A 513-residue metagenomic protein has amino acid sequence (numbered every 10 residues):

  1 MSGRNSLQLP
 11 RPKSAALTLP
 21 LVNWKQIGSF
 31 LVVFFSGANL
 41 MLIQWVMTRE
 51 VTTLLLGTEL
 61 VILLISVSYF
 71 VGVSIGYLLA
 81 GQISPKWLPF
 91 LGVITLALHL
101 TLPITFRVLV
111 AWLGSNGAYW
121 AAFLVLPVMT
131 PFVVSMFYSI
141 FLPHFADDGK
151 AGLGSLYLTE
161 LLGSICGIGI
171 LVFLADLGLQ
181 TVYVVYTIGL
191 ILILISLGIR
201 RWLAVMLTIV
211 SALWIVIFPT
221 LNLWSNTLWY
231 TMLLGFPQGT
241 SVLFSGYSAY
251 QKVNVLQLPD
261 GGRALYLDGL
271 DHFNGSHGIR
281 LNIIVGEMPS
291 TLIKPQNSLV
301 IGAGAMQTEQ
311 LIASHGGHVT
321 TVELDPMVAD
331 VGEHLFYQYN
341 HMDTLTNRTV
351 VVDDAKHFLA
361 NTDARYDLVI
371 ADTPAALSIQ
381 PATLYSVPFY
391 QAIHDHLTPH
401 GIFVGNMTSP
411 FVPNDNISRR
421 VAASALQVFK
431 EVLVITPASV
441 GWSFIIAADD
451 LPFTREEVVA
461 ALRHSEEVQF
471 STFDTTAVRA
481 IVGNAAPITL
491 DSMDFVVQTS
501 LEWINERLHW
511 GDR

Functional and structural regions predicted by a protein language model:
G3-Y247, N254-I279, I283-A438, W442-D450 (+1 more regions): Alpha-helical transmembrane segments of multi-pass membrane proteins
Q251, L451-R513: SAM/dcSAM-binding transferase cores
